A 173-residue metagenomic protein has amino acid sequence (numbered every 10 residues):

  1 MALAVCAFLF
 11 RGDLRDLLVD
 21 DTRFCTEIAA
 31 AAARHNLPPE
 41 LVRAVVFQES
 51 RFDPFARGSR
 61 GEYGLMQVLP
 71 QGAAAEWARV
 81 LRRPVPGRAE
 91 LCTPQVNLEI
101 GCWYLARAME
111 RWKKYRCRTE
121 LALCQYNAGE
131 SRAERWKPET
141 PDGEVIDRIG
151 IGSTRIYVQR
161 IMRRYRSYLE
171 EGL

Functional and structural regions predicted by a protein language model:
M1-C6: N-terminal Sec-pathway targeting helices
A7-L173: Catalytic glycan-binding domains that act on GlcNAc-containing polysaccharides
